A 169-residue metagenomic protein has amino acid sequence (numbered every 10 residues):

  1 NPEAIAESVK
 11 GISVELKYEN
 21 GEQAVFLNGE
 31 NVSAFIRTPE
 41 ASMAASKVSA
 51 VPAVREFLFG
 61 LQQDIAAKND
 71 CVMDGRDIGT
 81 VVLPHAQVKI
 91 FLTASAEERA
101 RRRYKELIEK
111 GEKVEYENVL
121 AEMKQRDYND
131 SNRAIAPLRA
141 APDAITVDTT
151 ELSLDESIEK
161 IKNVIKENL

Functional and structural regions predicted by a protein language model:
N1-E3, V9-K10, R103-K110, L120-M123: Conserved P-loop NTPase catalytic core
N1-T38: N-terminal phosphate/diphosphate-binding loop that engages ATP/GTP or pyrophosphate donors across diverse enzyme folds
P2-E3, P52-A53, D155: Alpha-helix N-capping/helix-start residues
I5, R99, S153-S157: Hydrophobic alpha-helical packing elements
K17-E19, Q62-K68, R76, V81 (+2 more regions): Small-molecule kinase domains that catalyze NTP-dependent phosphoryl transfer to phosphate-bearing small molecules
F26-L27, M43, I145-T146: Short, aliphatic-rich beta-strand segments
S33-S42, S49-E112: ATP-dependent NMP and nucleoside kinases share a basic, alpha-helical "lid"
K160-N168: C-terminal alpha-helix
